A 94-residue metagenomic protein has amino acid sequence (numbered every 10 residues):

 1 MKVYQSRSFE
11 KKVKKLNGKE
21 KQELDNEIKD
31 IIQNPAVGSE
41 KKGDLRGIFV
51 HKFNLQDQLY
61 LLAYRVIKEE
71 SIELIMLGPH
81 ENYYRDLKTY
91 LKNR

Functional and structural regions predicted by a protein language model:
M1, F49-H51, L62: Residue-level detector of beta-strand structural context in well-folded domains
M1-E27: Arg/Lys-rich, positively charged N-terminal/basic patches that mediate binding to nucleic acids
R7, N54, G78: Residues at the C-termini of beta-strands that transition into short coil/loop
K11, D30, N82: Active-site micro-motifs of SAM-dependent methyltransferase domains
L16, L24, L45, L74-L77: Generic leucine side-chain signal with a strong bias for well-ordered alpha-helical environments
K29-Q56: A short, surface-exposed loop/turn module that caps and links secondary-structure elements
D57-L61, R65-R94: Enriched for short, Lys/Arg-rich terminal
